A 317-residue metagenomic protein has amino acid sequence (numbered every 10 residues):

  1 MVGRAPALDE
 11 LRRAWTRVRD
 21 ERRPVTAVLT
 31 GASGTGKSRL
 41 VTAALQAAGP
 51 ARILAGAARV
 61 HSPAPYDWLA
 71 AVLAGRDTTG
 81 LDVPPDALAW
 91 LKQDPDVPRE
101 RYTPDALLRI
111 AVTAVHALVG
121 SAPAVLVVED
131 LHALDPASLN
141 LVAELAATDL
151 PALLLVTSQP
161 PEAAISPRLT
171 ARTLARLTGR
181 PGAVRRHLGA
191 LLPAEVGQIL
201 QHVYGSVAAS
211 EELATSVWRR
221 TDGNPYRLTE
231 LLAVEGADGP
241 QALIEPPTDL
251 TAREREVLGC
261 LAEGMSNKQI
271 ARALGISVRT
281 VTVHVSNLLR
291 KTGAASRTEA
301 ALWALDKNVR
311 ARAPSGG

Functional and structural regions predicted by a protein language model:
T16-V18, T78-T79, R99, L153-L155 (+2 more regions): Helix-loop-helix "sensor" segment of P-loop NTPases
P24-V41: Walker A/P-loop nucleotide-binding motif
T30-G31, L54-P63, S158-Q159, L188: A short hydrophobic beta-strand->loop->alpha-helix junction that borders the nucleotide-binding pocket of P-loop NTPases
L40-P123: Conserved phosphate-binding/catalytic loops and adjacent sensor/switch elements of nucleotide-binding enzymes, spanning
V115-S138, S158-P160: Conserved P-loop NTPase "ATPase switch" module shared by AAA+ and STAND
D238-E256, A313, G317: Regulatory hinge/linker segments at domain boundaries that couple sensory/effector modules to output domains
G264-E299: Recognition helix of helix-turn-helix DNA-binding domains
L289-G317: Basic, Lys/Arg-enriched C-terminal extension of HTH/homeodomain DNA-binding domains
